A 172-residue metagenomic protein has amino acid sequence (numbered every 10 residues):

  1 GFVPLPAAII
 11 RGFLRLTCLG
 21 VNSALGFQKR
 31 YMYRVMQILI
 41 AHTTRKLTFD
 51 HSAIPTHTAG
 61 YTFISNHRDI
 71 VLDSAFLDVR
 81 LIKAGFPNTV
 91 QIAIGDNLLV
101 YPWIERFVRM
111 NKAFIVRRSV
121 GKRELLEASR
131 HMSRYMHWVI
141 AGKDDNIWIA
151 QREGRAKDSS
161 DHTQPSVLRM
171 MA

Functional and structural regions predicted by a protein language model:
G1-Y61, H67-D78, I82, T89 (+2 more regions): Membrane-anchoring hydrophobic helices of lipid-metabolizing enzymes
H42-R45, L125-R130: A conditional alpha-helix N-cap/helix-loop micro-motif detector
F49-A53, L81, G95-I104, R134-W138: Catalytic micro-motifs at enzyme active sites that drive phosphoryl/nucleotidyl and oxygen chemistry
T58-H67, M132-A172: Conserved Motif II region of HX4D acyltransferases
I70-D73, V100-P102, A156-S159: Short catalytic/ligand-binding loop motif for oxyanion handling, primarily in non-cytosolic enzymes, centered on
D78-F86, F107-R109, W138-A141, L168-A172: Short, surface-exposed basic-aromatic patches at helix termini and helix-loop junctions that form
T89-Q91, E127-R130, R134: Basic/hydrophobic alpha-helical interface regions
Q91-K122, L126: Conserved nucleotide-cofactor-binding alpha/beta core module
